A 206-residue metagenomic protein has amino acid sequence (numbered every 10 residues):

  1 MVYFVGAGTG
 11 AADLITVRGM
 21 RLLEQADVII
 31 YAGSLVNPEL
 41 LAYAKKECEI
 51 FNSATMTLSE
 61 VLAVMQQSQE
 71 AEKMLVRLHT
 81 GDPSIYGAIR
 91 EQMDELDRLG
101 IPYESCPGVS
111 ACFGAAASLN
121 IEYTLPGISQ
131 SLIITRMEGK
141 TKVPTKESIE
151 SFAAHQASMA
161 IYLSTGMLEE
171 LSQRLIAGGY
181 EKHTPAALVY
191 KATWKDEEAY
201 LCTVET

Functional and structural regions predicted by a protein language model:
M1-V109, G114: Class I S-adenosyl-L-methionine
V2, E60, A71-L75, S131 (+2 more regions): A contiguous loop/helix-start segment that scaffolds small-molecule binding in enzyme catalytic cores
A11, D82-I85, I89-H155, K195-T203: Class I SAM-dependent methyltransferase SAM-binding "motif I" and its flanking Rossmann-like core
L14-R18, N37-P38, L62-V64, N120-I121 (+3 more regions): A generic local structural motif
M20, A42, Q67, Y123-L125 (+2 more regions): Short secondary-structure boundary/capping segments
A32-G33, A54-T55, M137-E138, Y162-G166: Structural motif
A44, L119, L175-G179: Active-site catalytic pocket residues across diverse enzymes, especially alpha/beta-hydrolases
